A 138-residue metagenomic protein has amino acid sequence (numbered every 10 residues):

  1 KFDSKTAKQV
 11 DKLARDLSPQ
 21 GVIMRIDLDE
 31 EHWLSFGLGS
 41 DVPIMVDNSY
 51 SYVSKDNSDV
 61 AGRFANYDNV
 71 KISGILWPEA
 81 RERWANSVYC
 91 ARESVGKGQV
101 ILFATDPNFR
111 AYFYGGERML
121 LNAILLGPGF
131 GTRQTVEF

Functional and structural regions predicted by a protein language model:
K1-G37: A glycine-rich, often tryptophan-bearing local segment used as a flexible ligand/cofactor-contacting loop or short
K12, E31-W33, G37-I44, S51 (+2 more regions): Extracellular ligand-binding/catalytic regions of CAZymes and related secreted enzymes and adhesion modules
